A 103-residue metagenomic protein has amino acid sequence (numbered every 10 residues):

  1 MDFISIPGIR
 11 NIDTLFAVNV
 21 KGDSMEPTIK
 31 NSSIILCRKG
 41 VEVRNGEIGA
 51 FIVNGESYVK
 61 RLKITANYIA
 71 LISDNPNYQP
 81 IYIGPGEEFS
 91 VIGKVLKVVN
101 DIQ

Functional and structural regions predicted by a protein language model:
M1-I52, V59, Y82: A short, contiguous structural element within a folded domain that forms the immediate neighborhood of a functional site
L15, S57, A66-Y68: A generic structural motif
S24, V41, G55, K63 (+2 more regions): A broadly conserved detector of short glycine/acidic/proline-rich loop/turn motifs that flank catalytic sites and bind
I64-Q103: Glycine- and charge-enriched low-complexity intrinsically disordered segments
